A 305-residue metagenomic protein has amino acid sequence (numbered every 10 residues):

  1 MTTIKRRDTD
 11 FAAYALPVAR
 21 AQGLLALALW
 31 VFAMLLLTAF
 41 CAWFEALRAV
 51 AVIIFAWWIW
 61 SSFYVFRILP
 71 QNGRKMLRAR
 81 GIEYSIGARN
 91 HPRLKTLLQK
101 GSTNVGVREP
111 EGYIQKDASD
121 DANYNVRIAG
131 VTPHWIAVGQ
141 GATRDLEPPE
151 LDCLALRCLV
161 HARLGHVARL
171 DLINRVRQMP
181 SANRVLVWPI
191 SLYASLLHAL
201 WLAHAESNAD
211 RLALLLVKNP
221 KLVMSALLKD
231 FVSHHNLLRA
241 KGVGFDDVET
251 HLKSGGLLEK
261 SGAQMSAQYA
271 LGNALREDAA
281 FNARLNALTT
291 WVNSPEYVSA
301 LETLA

Functional and structural regions predicted by a protein language model:
M1-A122, V298, E302-A305: Hydrophobic or amphipathic, alpha-helical segments that drive membrane association/targeting
M1-R7, V131-R144: Short, charged cytosolic
A39-W43, L172-L196: A hydrophobic membrane-anchoring feature enriched in long, contiguous, low-charge segments that mark signal-anchor
R80-K95, A194-L215, L275-R276: Active-site metal-coordination segments of metallo-dependent hydrolases
L98-S102, D152, C158, L202-V223: An active-site-proximal "capping" alpha-helix that borders the catalytic cofactor pocket
E109-P133, R184-L186, L192-A194, L216-A305: Active-site-proximal gating segments in proteases and membrane effectors
V138-C153, L200: Short pre-active-site segment immediately N-terminal to the catalytic Zn-binding motif
C158-Q178, P220: Catalytic Zn2+-binding segment of zinc metalloproteases
